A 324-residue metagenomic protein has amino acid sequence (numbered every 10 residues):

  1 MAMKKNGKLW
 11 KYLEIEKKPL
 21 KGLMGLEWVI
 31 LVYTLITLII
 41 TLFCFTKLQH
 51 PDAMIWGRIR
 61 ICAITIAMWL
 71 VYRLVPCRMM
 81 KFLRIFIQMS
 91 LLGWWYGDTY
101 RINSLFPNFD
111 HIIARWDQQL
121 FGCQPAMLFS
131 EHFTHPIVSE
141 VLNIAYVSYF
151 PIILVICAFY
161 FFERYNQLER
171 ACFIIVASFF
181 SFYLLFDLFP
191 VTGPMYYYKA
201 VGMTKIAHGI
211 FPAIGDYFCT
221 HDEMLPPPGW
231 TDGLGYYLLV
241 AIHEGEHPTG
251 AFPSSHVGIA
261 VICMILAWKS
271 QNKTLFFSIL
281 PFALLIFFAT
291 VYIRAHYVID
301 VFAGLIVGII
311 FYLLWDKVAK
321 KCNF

Functional and structural regions predicted by a protein language model:
A2-I61, M79-I153: N-terminal transmembrane-helix/juxtamembrane module of multi-pass inner/ER membrane proteins
K18-P19, L48-A53, Y72-R84, Y160-A171 (+1 more regions): Membrane-interface helix-boundary motifs at transmembrane edges
L35-F43, L91-D98, F179-D187, A283-Y292: Aromatic-anchored segments of alpha-helical transmembrane domains
F82-F86, L154-P190, M195-G209: Interfacial segments of alpha-helical transmembrane regions
V138-I152, H247-W268, V298, F302: Membrane-interface loop-to-helix entry segments
I156-Y160, V257-L275, I306-W315: Membrane-interfacial alpha-helical segments at the cytosolic side of multi-pass membrane proteins
L188-K269: Membrane-interfacial catalytic/cofactor-binding modules of polytopic membrane enzymes
G193-K199, A251, L285-F311: Interfacial helix-loop-helix junctions of multi-pass membrane proteins
